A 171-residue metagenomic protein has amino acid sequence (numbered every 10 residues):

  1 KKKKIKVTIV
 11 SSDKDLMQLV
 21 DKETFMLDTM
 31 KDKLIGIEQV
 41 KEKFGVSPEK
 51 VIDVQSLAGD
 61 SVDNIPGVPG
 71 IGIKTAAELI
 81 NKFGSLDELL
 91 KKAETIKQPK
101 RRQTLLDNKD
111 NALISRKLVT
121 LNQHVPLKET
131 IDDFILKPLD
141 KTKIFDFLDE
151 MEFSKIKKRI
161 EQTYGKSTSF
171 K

Functional and structural regions predicted by a protein language model:
K1-K128: Extended two-metal-dependent nuclease catalytic cores across DNA- and RNA-processing enzymes
T104-N108, K117-K171: Low-complexity, acidic/Ser/Thr- and charged residue-rich accessory regions of DNA metabolism proteins
